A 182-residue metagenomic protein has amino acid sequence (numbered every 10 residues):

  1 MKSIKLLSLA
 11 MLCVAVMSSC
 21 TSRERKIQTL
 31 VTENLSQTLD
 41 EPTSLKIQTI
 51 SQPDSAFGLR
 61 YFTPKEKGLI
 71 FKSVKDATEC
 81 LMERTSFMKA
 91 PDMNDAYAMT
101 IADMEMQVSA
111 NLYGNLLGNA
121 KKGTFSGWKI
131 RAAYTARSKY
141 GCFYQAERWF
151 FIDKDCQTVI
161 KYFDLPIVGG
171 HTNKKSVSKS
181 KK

Functional and structural regions predicted by a protein language model:
M1-I27: Bacterial Sec-dependent N-terminal signal peptides
C20-K182: Cystatin/cathelin-like cysteine-protease inhibitor module
